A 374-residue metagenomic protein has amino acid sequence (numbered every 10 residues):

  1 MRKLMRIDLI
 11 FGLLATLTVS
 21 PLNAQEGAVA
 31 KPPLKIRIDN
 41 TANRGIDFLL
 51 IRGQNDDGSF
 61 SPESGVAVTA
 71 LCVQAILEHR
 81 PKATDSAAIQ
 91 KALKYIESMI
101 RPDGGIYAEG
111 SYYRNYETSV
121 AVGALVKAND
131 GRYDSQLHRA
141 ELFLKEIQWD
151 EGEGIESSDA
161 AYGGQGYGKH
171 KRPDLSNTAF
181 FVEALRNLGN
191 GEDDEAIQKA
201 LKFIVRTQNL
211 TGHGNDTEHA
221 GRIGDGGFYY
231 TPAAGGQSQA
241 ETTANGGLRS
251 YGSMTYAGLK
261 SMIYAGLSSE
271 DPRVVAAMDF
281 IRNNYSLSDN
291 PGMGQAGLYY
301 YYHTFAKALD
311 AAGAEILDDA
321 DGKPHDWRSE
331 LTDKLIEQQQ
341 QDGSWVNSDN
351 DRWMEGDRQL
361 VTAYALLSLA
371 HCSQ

Functional and structural regions predicted by a protein language model:
M1-M5: N-terminal secretory signal peptides that target proteins for export/translocation
D8-S20: Bacterial N-terminal signal peptides
Q25-R44, S59-A88, P102-L142, I147-D333 (+1 more regions): An alpha-helical repeat/solenoid feature that recognizes helix-turn-helix modules
L50-D56, I316: Large, well-folded core regions of big proteins
G53-Q54, E97-I100: A non-catalytic alpha/beta surface segment that caps or lines the substrate-entry region of metallo-dependent hydrolase
K94-Y95, L360: Bulky hydrophobic/aromatic packing residues
